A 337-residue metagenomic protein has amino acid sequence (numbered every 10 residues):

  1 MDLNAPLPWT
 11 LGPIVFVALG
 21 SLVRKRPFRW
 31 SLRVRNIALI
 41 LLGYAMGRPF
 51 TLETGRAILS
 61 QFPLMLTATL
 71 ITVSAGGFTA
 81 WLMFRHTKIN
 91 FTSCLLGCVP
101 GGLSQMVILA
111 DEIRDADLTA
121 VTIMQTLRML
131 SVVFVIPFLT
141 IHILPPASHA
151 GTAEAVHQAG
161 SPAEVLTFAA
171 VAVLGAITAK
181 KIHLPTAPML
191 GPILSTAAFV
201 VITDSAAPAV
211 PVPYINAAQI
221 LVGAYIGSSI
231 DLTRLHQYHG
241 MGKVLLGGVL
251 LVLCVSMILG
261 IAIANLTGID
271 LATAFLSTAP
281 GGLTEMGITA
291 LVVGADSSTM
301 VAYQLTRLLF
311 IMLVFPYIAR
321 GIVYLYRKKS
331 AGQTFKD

Functional and structural regions predicted by a protein language model:
M1-V34, L41-T54, A75, A159 (+3 more regions): Structural signature of multi-pass alpha-helical membrane transport proteins
R26-F28, G47-Q61, G77-T92, I261-L266: Transmembrane alpha-helix boundary signature
W30-L42, F62-T67, K88-V99, T122-Q125 (+3 more regions): Cytoplasmic-side transmembrane-helix entry/capping segments in multi-pass membrane proteins
L52-S60, I143-A159, D204-P211, H236-Q237 (+2 more regions): Membrane-interface helix termini and inter-helical loops of multi-pass transporters
I71-T72, P100-M106, T122-L144, V255 (+2 more regions): Membrane-embedded alpha-helical segments of transport systems, primarily multispan ion/solute transporters
H86-L127, I269-Y303: Alpha-helical membrane segments and immediately flanking helix-loop junctions that form or couple to the substrate/ion
L95, Q105, D117-A120, P145-P162 (+1 more regions): Intrinsically disordered, low-complexity non-transmembrane regions of multi-pass membrane transporters
M129-A169: Long hydrophobic alpha-helical segments that form multi-pass transmembrane helix bundles in integral membrane proteins
